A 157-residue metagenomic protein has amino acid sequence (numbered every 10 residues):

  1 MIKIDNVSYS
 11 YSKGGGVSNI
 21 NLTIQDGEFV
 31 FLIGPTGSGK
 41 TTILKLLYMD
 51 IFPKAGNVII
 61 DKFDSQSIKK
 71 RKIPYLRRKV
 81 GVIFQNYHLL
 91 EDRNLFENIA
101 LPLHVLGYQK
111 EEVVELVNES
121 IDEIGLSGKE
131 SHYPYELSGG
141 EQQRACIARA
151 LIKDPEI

Functional and structural regions predicted by a protein language model:
Y48: Helix-to-loop junction immediately C-terminal to a conserved catalytic motif
G56-D64: Conserved ABC transporter NBD signature motif
F63-D64, H104, E111-K129: Conserved ABC ATPase "signature" region
S65-G81: ABC ATPase NBD coupling module
R93-A100: Short coil-to-helix segment of the ABC ATPase nucleotide-binding domain corresponding to the Q-loop/switch region
Y133-L137, E141: Conserved ABC ATPase signature
I147: Hydrophobic anchor residue at the start of the ABC signature
I152-E156: A short, proline-enriched helix->beta-strand linker immediately N-terminal to the Walker B motif in ABC-type P-loop
